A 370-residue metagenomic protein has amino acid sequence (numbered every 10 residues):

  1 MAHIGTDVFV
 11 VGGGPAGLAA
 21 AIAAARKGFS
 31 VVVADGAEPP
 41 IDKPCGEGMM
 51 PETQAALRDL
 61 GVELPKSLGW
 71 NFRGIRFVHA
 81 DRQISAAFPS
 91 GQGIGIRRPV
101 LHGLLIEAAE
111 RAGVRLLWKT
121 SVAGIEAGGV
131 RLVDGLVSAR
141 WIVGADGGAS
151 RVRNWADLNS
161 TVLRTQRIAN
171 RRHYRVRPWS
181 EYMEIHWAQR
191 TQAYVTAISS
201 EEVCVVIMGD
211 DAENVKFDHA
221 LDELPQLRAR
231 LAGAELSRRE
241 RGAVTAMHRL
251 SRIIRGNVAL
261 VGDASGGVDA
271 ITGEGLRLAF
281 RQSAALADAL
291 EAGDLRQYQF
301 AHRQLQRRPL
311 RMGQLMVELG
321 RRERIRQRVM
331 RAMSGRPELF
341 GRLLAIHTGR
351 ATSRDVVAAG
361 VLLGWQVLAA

Functional and structural regions predicted by a protein language model:
A2-A16: Beta1/beta-strand and adjacent pyrophosphate-binding region of the FAD-binding site in flavoprotein oxidoreductases
V8-V10, V31, V258: Conserved hydrophobic helix-helix packing surfaces used for dimerization/oligomerization
A16, P39, A149: Conserved Rossmann-like nucleotide-cofactor binding loop
A25-C45: Glycine-rich FAD pyrophosphate-binding loop
T53-L104: A conserved beta-strand/loop capping segment in the N-terminal third of enzymes that catalyze redox or closely related
A108-A232: Predominantly flavin-linked oxidoreductase catalytic cores and closely associated redox partners
L136, D211-A287, R296-Q297: FAD/FMN-dependent oxidoreductases across multiple families
A287-A370: C-terminal helical "tail/cap" subdomain of flavin- and related membrane-associated enzymes
